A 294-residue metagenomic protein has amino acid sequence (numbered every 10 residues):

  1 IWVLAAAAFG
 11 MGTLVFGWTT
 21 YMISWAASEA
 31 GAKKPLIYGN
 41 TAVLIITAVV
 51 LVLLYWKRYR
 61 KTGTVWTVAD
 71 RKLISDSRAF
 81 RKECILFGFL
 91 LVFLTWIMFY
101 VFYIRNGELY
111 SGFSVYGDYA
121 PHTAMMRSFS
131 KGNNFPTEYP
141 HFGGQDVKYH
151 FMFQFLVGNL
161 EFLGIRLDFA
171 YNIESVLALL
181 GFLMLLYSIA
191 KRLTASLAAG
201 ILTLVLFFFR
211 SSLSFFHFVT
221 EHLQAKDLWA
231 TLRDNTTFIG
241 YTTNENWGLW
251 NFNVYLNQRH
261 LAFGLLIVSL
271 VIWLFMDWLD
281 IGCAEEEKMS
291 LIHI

Functional and structural regions predicted by a protein language model:
I1-A79: Membrane-embedded, hydrophobic transmembrane alpha-helices
W2-G12, R81-C84, A198-L202, E286-S290: Membrane-interfacial loop-to-transmembrane alpha-helix junctions, especially the N-terminal start
A5, F9-G17, L44-I45, G88 (+6 more regions): Alpha-helical transmembrane spans of integral membrane proteins, capturing the lipid-embedded, hydrophobic core of TM
V15-A27, L160, A190, F275 (+1 more regions): Alpha-helical membrane-inserting segments
A26-G31, Y59-G63, L193-A198, L279-A284: Membrane-interfacial segments
F80, L90-I267, E287: Active-site lumenal/periplasmic loops and adjacent helix-entry segments of GT-C-fold, multi-pass membrane
F263-G264, V268-S290: Membrane-interface transmembrane helices that cradle and orient dolichyl/undecaprenyl
I292-I294: Conserved small/polar residues in nucleotide/adenosyl-binding loops
